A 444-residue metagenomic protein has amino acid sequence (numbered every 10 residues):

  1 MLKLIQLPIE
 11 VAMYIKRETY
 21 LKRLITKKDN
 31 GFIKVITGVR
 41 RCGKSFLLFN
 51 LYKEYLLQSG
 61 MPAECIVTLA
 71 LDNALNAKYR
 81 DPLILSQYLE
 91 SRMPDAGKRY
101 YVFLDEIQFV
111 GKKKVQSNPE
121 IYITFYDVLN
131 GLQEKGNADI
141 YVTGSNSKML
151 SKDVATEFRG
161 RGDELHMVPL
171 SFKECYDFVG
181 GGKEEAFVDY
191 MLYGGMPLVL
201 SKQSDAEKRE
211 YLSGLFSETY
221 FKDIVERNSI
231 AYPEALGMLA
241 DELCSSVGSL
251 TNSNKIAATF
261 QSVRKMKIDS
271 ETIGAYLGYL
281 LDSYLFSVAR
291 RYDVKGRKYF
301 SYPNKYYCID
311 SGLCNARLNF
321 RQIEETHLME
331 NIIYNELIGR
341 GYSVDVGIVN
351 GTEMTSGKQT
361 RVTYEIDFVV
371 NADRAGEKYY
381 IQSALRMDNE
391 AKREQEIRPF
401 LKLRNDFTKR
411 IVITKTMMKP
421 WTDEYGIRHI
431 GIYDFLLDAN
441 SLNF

Functional and structural regions predicted by a protein language model:
L2-I9, S145-S147, S151-L250, N254 (+1 more regions): Interdomain motor-coupling "hinge/lid" segment immediately C-terminal to the ATP-binding subdomain of NTP-driven enzymes
V11-G31: Pre-Walker A adenine-sensing motif
I36: Hydrophobic anchor at the beta1->P-loop junction of P-loop NTPases
K44-S45: Conserved lysine of the Walker
C65, D205-E377: Accessory nucleic acid-recognition modules appended to NTPase machines
V67-K98: Short glycine-rich substrate-engagement loop in P-loop NTPases that contacts/grips substrate
Q108-Y141: Conserved Walker B catalytic segment
T416-F444: Domain-level recognition of nuclease-like catalytic cores that cleave nucleotide substrates
